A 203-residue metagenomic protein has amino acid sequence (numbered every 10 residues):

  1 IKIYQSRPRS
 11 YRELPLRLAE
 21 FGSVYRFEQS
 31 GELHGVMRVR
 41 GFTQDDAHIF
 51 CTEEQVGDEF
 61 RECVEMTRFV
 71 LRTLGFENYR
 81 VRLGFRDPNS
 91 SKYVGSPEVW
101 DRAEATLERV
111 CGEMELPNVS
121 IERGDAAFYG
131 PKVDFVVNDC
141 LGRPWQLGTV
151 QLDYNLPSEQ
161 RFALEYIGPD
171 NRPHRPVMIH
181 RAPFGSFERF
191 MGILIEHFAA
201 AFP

Functional and structural regions predicted by a protein language model:
I1-P203: NTP/phosphate- and nucleic-acid-binding module
